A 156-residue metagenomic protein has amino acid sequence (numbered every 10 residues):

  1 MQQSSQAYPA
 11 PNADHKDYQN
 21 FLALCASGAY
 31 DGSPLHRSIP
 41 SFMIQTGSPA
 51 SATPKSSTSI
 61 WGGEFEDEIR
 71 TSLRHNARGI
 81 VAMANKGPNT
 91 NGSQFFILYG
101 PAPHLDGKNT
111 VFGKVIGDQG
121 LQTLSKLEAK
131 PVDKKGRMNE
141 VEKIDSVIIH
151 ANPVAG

Functional and structural regions predicted by a protein language model:
M1-G156: Cyclophilin-like peptidyl-prolyl cis-trans isomerases
